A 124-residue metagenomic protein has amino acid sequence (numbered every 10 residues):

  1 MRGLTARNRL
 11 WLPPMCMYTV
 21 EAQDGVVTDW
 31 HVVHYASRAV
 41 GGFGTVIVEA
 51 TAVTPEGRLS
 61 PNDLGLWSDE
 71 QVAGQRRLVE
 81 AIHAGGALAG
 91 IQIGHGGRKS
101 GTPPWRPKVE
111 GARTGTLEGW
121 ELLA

Functional and structural regions predicted by a protein language model:
M1-W11, I82: N-terminal amphipathic alpha-helix/helix-capping segment at the start of soluble metabolic enzymes
L10-P13, V46-V48, A89-I93: Hydrophobic faces of well-ordered beta-strands that scaffold small-molecule active sites in alpha/beta enzyme cores
L12, R38, G42, I82 (+1 more regions): Conserved, mostly hydrophobic/aromatic
P13-D24, N62-G65: Short, basic, glycine/proline-bearing loop/turn elements
G25-H31, L66-H83: Aromatic- and glycine-enriched glycan-recognition loops and surfaces that form the carbohydrate-binding subsites
H31-T54: Catalytic domains of carbohydrate-active enzymes, especially glycoside hydrolases
I47-V72, I93-P107: Glycine-rich, proline-tolerant flexible connector loops at the mouths of alpha/beta enzymes
E80-H83, G94-A124: Non-globular sequence segments
